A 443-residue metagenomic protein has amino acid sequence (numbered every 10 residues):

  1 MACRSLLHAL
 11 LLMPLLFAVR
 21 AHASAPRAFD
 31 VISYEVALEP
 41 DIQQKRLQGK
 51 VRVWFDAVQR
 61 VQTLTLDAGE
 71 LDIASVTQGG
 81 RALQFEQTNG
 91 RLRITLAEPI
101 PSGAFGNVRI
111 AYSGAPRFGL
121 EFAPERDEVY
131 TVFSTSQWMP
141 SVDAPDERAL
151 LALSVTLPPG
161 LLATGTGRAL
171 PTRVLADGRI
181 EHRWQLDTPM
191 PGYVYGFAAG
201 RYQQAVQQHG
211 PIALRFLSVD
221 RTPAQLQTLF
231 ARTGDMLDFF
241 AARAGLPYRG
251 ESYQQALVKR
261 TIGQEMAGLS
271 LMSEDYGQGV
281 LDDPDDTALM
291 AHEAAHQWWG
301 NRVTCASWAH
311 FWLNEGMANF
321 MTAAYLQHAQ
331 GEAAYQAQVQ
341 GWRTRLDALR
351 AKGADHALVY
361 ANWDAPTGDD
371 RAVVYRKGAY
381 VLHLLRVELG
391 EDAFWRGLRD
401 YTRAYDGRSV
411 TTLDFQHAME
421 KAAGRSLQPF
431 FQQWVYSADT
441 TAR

Functional and structural regions predicted by a protein language model:
L10-L11, L15-K50, D56, F122 (+2 more regions): N-terminal, polar/Ser/Thr-rich
Q48-L71, S141-D143, A149-P158, L413: Surface-exposed beta-strand/loop patches in extracellular or lumenal glycoproteins
G49, V142-A291, F320-A323, E332 (+2 more regions): Hydrophobic helix-coil surface modules that form long, contiguous segments used for peptide/substrate interaction
A68-R126, D177-G178, R183: A surface-exposed beta-strand-loop module
S102, A111-S154, G200-Y202: Glycine/proline-rich low-complexity spacer/linker segments in large multi-domain proteins
P284-L289, Q297, F311, E315: Active-site alpha-helix of zinc metalloproteases
A294-H310, A324: Catalytic Zn2+-binding segment of zinc metalloproteases
R371-R443: Amphipathic alpha-helical substructures
